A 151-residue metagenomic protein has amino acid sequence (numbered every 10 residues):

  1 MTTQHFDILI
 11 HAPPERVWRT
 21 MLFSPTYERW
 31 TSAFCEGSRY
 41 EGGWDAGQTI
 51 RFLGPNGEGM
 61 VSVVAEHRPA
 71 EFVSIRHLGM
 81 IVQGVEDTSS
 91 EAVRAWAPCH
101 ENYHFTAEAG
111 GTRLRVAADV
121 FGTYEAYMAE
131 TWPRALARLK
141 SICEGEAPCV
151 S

Functional and structural regions predicted by a protein language model:
M1-S38: Hydrophobic ligand-binding cavity/cleft-lining segments
M1-T3, R113-D119: A short small-residue
I10-A12, G54, A118: Short beta-strand-to-loop capping motifs
V17-M21, Y27, I50, V64 (+4 more regions): Hydrophobic pocket/interface hotspot
L22-F23, P69, C143-G145: Residues at helix-coil transition
S38-G43, P55-A109, D119: Hydrophobic-ligand binding "helix-grip"
W44-I50: Short coil-to-beta transition motif at edge beta-strands of beta-rich domains
R94, V120-S151: A conserved amphipathic terminal alpha-helix motif
